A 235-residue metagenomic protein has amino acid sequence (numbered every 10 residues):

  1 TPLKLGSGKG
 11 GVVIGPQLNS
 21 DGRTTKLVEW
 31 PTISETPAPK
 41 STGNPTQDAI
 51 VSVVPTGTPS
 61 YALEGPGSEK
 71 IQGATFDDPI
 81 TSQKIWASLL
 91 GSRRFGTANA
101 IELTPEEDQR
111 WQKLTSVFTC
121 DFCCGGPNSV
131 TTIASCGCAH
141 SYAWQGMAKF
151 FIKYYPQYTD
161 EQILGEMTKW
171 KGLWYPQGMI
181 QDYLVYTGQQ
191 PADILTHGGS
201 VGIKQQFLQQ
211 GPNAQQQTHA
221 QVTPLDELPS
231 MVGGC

Functional and structural regions predicted by a protein language model:
P2-K84: Basic/polar, acidic-poor N-terminal "presequence/leader" segments that form or can form short amphipathic helices
D21, D48, D77-D78, D108 (+5 more regions): Acidic-enriched, low-complexity/disordered segments with a strong bias for Aspartate over Glutamate
S60, V130, D226-E227: Exposed boundary/loop context
K84-K171, M179-T187: Mature extracellular/secreted ectodomains of secretory-pathway proteins
T159, I163, T168-G234: A cross-kingdom marker for long, charged
